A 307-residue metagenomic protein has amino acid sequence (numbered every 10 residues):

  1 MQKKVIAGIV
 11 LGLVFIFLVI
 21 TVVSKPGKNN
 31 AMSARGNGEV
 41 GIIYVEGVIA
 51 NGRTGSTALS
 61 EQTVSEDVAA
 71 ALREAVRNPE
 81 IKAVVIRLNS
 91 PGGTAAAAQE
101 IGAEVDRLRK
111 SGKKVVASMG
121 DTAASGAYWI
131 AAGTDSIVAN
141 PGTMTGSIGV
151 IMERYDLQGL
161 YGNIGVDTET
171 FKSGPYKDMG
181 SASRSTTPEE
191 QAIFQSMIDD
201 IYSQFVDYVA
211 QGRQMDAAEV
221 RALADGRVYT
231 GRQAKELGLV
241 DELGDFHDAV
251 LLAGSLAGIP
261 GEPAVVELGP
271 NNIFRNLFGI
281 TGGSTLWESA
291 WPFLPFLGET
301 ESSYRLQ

Functional and structural regions predicted by a protein language model:
M1-A123, S136-A139, E153-Q307: N-terminal organellar transit peptides
A127: Pocket-flanking alpha-helical
I130-A131, A234: Hydrophobic/aromatic residues within transmembrane alpha-helices of multi-pass small-molecule transporters
T134-V150: Zinc-dependent metallopeptidase catalytic helix centered on the HExxH motif and its immediate flanking segment
